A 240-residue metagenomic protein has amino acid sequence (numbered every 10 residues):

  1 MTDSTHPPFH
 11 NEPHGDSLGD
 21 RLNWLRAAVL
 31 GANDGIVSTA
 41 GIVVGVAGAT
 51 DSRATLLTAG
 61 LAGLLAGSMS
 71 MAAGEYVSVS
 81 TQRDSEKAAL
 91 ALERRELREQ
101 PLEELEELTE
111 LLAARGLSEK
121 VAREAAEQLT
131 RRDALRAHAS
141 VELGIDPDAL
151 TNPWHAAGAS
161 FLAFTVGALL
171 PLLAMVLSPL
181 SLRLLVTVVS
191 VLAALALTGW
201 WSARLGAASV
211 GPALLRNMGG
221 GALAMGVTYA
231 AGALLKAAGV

Functional and structural regions predicted by a protein language model:
T2-A27, V79-F161: Cytosol/matrix-facing amphipathic helices and coiled-coil assembly/linker segments of eukaryotic membrane proteins
T2-S78: Internal alpha-helical transmembrane segments
W24-V43, P147-L173: Transmembrane alpha-helical segments and their cytosolic interface motifs in multi-pass membrane proteins
A28, L56-L61, W154-F161, L184-V189 (+1 more regions): Hydrophobic alpha-helical transmembrane segments
Y76-S80, D146-P147, G199-S209: C-terminal ends of transmembrane helices
G167, R216-Y229: Small-residue-rich segments of transmembrane alpha-helices in multi-pass membrane proteins, especially helix faces
L170, V189, A193-A208: Transmembrane alpha-helical segments of integral membrane proteins
Y229-V240: Juxtamembrane boundary at the C-terminal end of a transmembrane helix
